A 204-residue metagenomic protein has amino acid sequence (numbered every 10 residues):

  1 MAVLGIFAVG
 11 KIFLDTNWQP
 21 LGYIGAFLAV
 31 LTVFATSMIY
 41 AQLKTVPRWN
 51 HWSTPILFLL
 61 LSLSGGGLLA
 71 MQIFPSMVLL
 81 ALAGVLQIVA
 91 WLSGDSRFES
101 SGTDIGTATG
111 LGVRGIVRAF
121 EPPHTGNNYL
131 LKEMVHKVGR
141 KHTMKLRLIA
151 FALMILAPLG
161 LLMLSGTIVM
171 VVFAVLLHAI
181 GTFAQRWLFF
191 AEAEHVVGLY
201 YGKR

Functional and structural regions predicted by a protein language model:
M1-V9, V197-R204: Compositionally biased, low-complexity linear motifs
V3-T182: Long, contiguous internal "core" modules enriched in hydrophobic/ aromatic residues
V171-R204: C-terminal structured interaction module
